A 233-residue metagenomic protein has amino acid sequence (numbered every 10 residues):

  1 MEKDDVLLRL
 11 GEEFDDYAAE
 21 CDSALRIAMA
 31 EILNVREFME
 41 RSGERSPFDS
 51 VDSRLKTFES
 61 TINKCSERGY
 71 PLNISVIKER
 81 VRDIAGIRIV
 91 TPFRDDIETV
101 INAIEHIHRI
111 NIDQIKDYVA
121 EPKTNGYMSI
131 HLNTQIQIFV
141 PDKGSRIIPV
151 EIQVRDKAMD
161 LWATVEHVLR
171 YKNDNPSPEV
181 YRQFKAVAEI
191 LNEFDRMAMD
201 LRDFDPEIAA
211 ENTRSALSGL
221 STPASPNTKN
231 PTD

Functional and structural regions predicted by a protein language model:
M1-R82, N192-D195, R202, E207-D233: Charge-rich, low-complexity segments
K78, T91-D200: Long beta-strand-rich cores associated with HINT superfamily self-processing modules
I84-V90: Terminal, regulation- and interaction-focused segments at domain boundaries
